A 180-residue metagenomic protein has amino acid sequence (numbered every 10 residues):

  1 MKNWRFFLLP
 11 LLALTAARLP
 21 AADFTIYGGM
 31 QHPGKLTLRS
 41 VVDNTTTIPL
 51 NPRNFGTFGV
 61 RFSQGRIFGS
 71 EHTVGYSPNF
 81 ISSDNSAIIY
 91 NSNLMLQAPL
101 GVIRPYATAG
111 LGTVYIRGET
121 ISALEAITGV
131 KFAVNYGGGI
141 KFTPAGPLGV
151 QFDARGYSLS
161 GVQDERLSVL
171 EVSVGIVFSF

Functional and structural regions predicted by a protein language model:
M1-D23: Cleavable N-terminal export/targeting peptides
L19-G65, V74-Y76, S173-S179: Short glycine/proline- and aromatic-enriched beta-strand/turn motifs that initiate or cap beta-hairpins
V42-I48, N79-S82, T120-I127, L159-Q163: Extracellular loop and loop/strand-boundary signature of outer-membrane beta-barrel proteins
F58-A123, K131-V134, F142-G146, V150 (+1 more regions): Gram-negative (and chloroplast) outer-membrane scaffold detector with strong preference for beta-barrel transmembrane
L96-Q97, V162-D164: Short helix-to-loop capping/linker segments positioned immediately adjacent to catalytic or ligand/cofactor-binding
D153: Residue-level hotspots at or immediately adjacent to binding/recognition sites across diverse folds
G156: Acidic helix/loop microenvironments that form the catalytic cleft of cell-wall polysaccharide enzymes
